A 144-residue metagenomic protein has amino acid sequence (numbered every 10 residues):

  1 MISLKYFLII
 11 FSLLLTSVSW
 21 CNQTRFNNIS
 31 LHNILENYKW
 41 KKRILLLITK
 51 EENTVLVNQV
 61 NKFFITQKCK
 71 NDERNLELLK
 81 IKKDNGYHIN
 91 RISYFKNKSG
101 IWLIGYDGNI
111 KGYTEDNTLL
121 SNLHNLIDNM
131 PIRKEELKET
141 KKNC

Functional and structural regions predicted by a protein language model:
I2-L8, L14-C144: Non-catalytic interaction/Regulatory regions outside core domains
